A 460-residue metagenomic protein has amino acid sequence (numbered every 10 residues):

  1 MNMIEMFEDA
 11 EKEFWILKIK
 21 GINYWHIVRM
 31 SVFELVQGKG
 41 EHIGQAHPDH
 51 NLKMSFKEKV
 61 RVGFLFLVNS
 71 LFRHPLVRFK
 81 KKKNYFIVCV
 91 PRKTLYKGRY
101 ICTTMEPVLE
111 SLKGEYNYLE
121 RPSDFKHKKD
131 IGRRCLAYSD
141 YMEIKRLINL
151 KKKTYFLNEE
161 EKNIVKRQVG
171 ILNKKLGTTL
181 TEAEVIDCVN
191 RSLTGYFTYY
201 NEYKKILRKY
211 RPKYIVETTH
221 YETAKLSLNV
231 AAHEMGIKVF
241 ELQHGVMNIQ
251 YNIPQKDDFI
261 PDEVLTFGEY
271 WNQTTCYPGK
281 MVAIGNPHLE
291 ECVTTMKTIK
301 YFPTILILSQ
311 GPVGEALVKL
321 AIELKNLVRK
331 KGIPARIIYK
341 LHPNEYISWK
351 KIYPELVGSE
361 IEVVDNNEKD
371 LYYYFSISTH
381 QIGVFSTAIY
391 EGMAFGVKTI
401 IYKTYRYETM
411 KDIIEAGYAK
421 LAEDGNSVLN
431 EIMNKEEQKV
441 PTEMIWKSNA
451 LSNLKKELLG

Functional and structural regions predicted by a protein language model:
M1-G460: Catalytic-core helical/loop segments in enzymes performing group transfer/polymerization on anionic/lipid-linked
